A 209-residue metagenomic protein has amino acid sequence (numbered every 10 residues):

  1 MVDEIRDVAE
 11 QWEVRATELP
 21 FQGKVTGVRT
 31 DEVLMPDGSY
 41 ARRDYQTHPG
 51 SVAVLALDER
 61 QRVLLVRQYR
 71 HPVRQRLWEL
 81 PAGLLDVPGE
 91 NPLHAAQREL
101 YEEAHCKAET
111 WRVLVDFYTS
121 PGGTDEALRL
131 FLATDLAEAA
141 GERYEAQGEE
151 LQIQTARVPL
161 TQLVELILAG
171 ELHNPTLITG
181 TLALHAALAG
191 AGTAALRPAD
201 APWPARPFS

Functional and structural regions predicted by a protein language model:
M1-Q22, V28: N-terminal presequences and immediately downstream first alpha-helices
V2-W12, S39, R76, V113 (+2 more regions): Nudix hydrolase/Nudix homology domain
D7, Q11, A53-D58, R62-R98 (+4 more regions): Conserved Nudix-box catalytic region and its N-terminal flanking loop in Nudix hydrolases and closely related
T17-A53, E59-R60: Acidic, metal-coordinating catalytic segment for phosphate/diphosphate chemistry, firing primarily on the Nudix
T17-P20, V115-S120: Short, solvent-exposed loop/turn elements at beta->coil junctions and helix N-caps that rim active or binding pockets
V28-E32, L55, L65, L130-L132 (+1 more regions): Conserved hydrophobic/aromatic beta-strand scaffold that supports enzyme active sites
E32-D37, S120-G141: Active-site-adjacent beta-strand/loop module that shapes the phosphate/pyrophosphate-binding cleft
P92, E103-L114, T124: Short, structured loop/turn "capping" segments at alpha-beta junctions
